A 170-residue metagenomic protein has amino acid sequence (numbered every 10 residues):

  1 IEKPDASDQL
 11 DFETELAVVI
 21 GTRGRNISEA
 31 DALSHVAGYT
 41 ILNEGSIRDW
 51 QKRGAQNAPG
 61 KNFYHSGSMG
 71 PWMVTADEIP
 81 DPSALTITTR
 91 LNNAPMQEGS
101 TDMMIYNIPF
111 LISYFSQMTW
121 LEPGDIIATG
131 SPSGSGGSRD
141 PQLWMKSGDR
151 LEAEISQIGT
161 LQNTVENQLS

Functional and structural regions predicted by a protein language model:
I1-E2, A94: Glycine/charged-rich beta-loop-alpha catalytic/anionic-binding loops adjacent to active sites
E2-L10, L16, G24-D31, A58-K61 (+1 more regions): A generic local secondary-structure boundary/capping motif
P4-A6, T14-L16, I20-G24, T89 (+1 more regions): Hydrophobic beta-sheet segments that form the core/acyl-binding groove of ACP/CoA-dependent acyl-chain-processing
A6-S7, F12-E15, S34-A37, S83-L85 (+2 more regions): Short coil/turn connectors at secondary-structure junctions
F12-L16, I20-T22, T40-G45, M73 (+2 more regions): Short, structured patches in soluble enzyme cores that scaffold and shape functional sites
I20, I27-L42: RNA pseudouridine synthases
R48-S170: Catalytic-pocket segment enriched in acidic/His residues
